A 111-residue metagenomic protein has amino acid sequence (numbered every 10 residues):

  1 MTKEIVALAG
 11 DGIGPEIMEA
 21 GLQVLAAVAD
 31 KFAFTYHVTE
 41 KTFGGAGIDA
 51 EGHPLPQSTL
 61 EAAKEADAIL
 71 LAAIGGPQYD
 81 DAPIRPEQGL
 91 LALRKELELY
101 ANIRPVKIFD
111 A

Functional and structural regions predicted by a protein language model:
M1-G12, D30, T35-H37, G45-A111: Anion-binding alpha/beta catalytic cores of soluble intermediary-metabolism enzymes, centered on
I13-M18: Short N-terminal binding/cap micro-motifs at the start of the first secondary-structure element
E19-A20, I84: Generic recognition of short, well-ordered alpha-helical segments
A20, V24, G89-A92: Alpha-helical scaffold elements adjacent to nucleotide-binding pockets in ATP/GTP-utilizing enzyme cores
L22-F32: Short catalytic helix/loop segments, enriched in acidic residues and glycine and frequently bearing histidine
E40: Replace "His-x-His-based motif
